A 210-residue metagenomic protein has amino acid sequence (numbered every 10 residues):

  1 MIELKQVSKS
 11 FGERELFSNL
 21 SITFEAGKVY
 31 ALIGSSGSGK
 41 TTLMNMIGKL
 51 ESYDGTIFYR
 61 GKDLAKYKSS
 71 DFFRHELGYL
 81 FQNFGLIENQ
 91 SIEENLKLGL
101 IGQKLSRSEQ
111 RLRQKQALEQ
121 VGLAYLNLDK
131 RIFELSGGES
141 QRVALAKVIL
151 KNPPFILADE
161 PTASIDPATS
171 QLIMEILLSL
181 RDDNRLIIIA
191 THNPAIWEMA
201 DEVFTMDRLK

Functional and structural regions predicted by a protein language model:
I2, F17-N19: Conserved structural motif at the start of ABC-family nucleotide-binding domains
I47-G48: Helix-to-loop junction immediately C-terminal to a conserved catalytic motif
S52-K66: Conserved ABC transporter NBD signature motif
L64-G78, D182: ABC ATPase NBD coupling module
S108-L126: Conserved ABC ATPase "signature" region
R131-L135, E139: Conserved ABC ATPase signature
I156-D159: Catalytic Walker B motif of ABC-type/P-loop ATPase nucleotide-binding domains
